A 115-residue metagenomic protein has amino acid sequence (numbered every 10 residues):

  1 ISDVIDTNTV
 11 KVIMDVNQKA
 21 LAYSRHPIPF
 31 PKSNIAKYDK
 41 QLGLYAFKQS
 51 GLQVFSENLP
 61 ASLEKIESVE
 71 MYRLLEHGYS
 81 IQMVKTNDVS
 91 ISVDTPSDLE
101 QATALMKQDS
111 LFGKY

Functional and structural regions predicted by a protein language model:
I1-L59: Conserved core of the sugar-phosphate nucleotidyltransferase
N34-Y115: Conserved alpha/beta core of the MobA/IspD/sugar-nucleotide pyrophosphorylase nucleotidyltransferase superfamily
